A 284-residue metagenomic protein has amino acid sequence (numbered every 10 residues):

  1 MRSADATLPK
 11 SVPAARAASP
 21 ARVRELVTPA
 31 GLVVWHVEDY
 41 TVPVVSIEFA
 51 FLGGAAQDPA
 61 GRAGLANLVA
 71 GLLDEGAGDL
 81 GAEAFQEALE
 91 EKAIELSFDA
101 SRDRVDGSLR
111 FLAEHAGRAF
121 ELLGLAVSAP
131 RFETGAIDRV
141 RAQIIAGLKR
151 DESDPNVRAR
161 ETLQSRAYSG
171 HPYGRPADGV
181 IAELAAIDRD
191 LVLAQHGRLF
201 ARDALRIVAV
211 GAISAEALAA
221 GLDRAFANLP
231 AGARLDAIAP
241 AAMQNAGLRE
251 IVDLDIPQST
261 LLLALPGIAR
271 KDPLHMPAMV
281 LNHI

Functional and structural regions predicted by a protein language model:
M1-S19, S169, Y173-A177, A201-R202 (+1 more regions): An aromatic/glycine/proline-enriched structural segment found at the starts of mature extracellular/organellar domains
R2-A6, S11, F85-Q195, R202 (+3 more regions): Acidic/histidine-enriched segments that form metal/cofactor-coordinating and catalytic pocket/exosite environments
R2-V44: N- or domain-start disorder-to-order transition segments that initiate the globular core
A18-V23, P29, V42-S46, A60 (+8 more regions): Extracytoplasmic
V27, Y40-V42, L65, F98-R102 (+4 more regions): Short, flexible turn/loop "capping" segments at secondary-structure junctions
D39-T41, L52-G54, A77-G78, L112-E114 (+3 more regions): Solvent-exposed coil/turn segments that connect beta secondary-structure elements in extracytoplasmic/periplasmic
S46-A113, S153, P176, I284: M16/MPP (pitrilysin/insulinase) zinc-metallopeptidase core fold and M16-derived inactive scaffolds
G54-P59, A129, E133-T134, A215-E216 (+1 more regions): Short beta-strands and strand-coil junctions in structured, solvent-facing domains, enriched
